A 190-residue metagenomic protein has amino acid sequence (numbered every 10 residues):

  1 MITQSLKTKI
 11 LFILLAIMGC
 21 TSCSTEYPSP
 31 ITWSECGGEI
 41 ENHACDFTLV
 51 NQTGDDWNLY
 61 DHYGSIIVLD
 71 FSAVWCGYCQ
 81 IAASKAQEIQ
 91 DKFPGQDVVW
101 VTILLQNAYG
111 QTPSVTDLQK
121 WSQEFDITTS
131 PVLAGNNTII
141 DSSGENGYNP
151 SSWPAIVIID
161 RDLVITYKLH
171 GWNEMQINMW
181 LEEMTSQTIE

Functional and structural regions predicted by a protein language model:
I2-I10: Bacterial N-terminal signal peptides that target proteins for export
M18-S22: C-terminal motif of bacterial Sec signal peptides marking the signal peptidase cleavage site
E26-Y60, T129-V132: N-terminal "domain-start" segment that seeds a small globular fold
S65-I67, F71-W75, N107, S152: Short pre-active-site segment immediately N-terminal to redox-active cysteine/selenocysteine motifs in thiol-based
F71-E88: Conserved redox-active cysteine motifs that mediate thiol-disulfide chemistry, especially di-cysteine Cys-X(1-2)-Cys
A73-Y78, L105-G110, N136-I140, L163-I165 (+1 more regions): Solvent-exposed loop/turn segments at secondary-structure junctions within structured extracellular/periplasmic domains
V101, T116-W153, R161: Short, internal strand/loop/helix patches that form the active-site neighborhood or redox-interaction surface
S151-E190: Thiol-/selenol-based redox modules, centered on thioredoxin-like and closely related oxidoreductase domains
